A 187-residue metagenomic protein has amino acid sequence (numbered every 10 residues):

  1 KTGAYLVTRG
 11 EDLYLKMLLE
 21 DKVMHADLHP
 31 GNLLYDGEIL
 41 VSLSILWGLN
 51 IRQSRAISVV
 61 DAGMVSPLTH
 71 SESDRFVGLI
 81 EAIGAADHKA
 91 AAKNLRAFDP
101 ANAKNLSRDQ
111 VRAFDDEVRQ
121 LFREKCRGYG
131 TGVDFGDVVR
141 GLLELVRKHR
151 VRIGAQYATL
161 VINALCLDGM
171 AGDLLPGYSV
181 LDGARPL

Functional and structural regions predicted by a protein language model:
K1-L187: Conserved catalytic cores of large enzyme domains
